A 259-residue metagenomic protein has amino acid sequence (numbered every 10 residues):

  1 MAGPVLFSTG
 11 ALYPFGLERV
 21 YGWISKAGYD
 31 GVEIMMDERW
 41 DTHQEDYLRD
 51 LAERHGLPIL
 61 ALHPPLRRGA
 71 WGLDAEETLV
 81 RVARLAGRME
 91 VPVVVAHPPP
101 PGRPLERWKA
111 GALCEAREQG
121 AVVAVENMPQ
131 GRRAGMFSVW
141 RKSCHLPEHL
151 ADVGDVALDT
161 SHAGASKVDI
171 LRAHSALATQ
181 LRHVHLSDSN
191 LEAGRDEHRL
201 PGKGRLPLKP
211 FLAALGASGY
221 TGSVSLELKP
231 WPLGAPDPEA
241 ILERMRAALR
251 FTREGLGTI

Functional and structural regions predicted by a protein language model:
M1-V91, G154-D155, R246-I259: N-terminal pre-domain/capping segments
L6-G10, E33-M35, L60-P65, V94-H97 (+4 more regions): A cross-family glycoside hydrolase active-site/sugar-binding cleft signature
G10-L17, I34-D46, L66-E76, P99-R107 (+5 more regions): Acidic-and-aromatic substrate-binding clefts and catalytic sites of carbohydrate-active enzymes
I24, V32, A52, A86 (+5 more regions): Conserved, mostly hydrophobic/aromatic
G31-V32, E115-R205: Acidic/histidine-rich catalytic cores of soluble enzymes
R49-P64, A112-G120, P147-A151, L208-F211: Alpha-helix-loop-beta-strand connector modules within alpha/beta enzyme cores
G69-D155, A165, R244: Active-site acidic/histidine proton-transfer and metal-coordination neighborhood in alpha/beta enzyme cores
L113-R117, Y220, A235-R253: Short, electropositive alpha-helical surface patch
